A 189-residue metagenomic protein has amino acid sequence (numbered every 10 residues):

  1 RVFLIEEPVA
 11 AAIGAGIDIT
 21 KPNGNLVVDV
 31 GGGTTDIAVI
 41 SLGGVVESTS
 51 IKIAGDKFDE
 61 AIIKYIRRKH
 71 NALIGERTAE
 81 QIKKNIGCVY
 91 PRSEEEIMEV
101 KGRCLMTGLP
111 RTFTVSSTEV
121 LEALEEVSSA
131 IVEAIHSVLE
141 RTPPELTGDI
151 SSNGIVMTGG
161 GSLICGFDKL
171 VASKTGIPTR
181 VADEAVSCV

Functional and structural regions predicted by a protein language model:
R1-V30, A38-V156, S162-V186: Nucleotide/phosphate-binding catalytic cleft detector across ATP-hydrolyzing and phosphate-transferring enzymes
G33: Acidic, divalent-metal-coordinating active-site segment for phosphoryl/phosphodiester hydrolysis, typified by short
